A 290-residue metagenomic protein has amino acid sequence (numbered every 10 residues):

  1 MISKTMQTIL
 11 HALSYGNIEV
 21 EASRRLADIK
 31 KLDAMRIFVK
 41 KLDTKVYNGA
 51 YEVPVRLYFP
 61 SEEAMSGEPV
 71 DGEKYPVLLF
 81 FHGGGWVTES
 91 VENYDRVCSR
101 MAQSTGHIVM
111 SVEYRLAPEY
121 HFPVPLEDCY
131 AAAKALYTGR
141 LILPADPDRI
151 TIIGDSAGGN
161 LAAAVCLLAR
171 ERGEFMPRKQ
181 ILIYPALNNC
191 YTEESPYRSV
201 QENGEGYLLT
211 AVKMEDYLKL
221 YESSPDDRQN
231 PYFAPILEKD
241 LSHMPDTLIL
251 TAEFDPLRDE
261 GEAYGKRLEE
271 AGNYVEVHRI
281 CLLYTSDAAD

Functional and structural regions predicted by a protein language model:
M1-E63: A glycine/proline-hinged amphipathic helix-loop "lid/cap" segment that gates access to hydrophobic ligand pockets
K74-H82: Short beta-strand element of the alpha/beta-hydrolase
S90-V91, V97, M110-R149: Catalytic nucleophile-loop/oxyanion-hole region of alpha/beta-hydrolase and closely related hydrolase-like folds
K134, G139-I142, D148-S195: Primarily recognizes the serine-hydrolase "nucleophile elbow" in alpha/beta-hydrolase and SGNH/GDSL folds
E171-P225: Hydrolase active-site cap/lid region
I249-T251: Short beta-strand/loop motif that positions the catalytic acidic residue of the alpha/beta-hydrolase fold
E269-L282: Catalytic histidine neighborhood in serine/cysteine hydrolases with alpha/beta-hydrolase-type architecture
Y284-D290: Conserved small/polar residues in nucleotide/adenosyl-binding loops
